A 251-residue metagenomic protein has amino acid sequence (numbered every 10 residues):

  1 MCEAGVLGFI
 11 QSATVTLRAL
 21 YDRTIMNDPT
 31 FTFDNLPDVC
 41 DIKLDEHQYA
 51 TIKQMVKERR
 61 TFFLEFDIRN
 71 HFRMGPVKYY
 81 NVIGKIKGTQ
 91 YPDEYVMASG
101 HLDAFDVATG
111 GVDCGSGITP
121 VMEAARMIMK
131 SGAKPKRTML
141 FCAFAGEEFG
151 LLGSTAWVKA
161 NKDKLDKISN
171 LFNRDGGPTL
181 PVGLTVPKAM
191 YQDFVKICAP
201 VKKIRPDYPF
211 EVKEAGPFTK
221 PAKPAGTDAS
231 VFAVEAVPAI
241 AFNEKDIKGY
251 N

Functional and structural regions predicted by a protein language model:
M1-C40, D113: Extracellular/luminal Protease-associated
C2, L7-S12, D41-L44, L64 (+6 more regions): Structural recognition of the beta-strand scaffold that forms the well-ordered cores of secreted hydrolase catalytic
T14-R18, Q48-Y49, R73, Q90-Y91 (+4 more regions): Solvent-exposed loop/turn segments at secondary-structure junctions within structured extracellular/periplasmic domains
D28-G111, E123-K136: Soluble metallo-hydrolase cores and metallopeptidase-like ectodomains found primarily in the secretory/periplasmic
L36-I42, R69-R73, A104-C114, A143 (+2 more regions): Second-shell loop/turn segments in exported
A50, Y91, F144-N243: Metal-dependent peptidase/peptidase-like ectodomains
V112-A124, F232: Active-site alpha-helical elements of protease catalytic centers
M129-K134, S154, I247-N251: C-terminal soluble interaction/assembly domains
